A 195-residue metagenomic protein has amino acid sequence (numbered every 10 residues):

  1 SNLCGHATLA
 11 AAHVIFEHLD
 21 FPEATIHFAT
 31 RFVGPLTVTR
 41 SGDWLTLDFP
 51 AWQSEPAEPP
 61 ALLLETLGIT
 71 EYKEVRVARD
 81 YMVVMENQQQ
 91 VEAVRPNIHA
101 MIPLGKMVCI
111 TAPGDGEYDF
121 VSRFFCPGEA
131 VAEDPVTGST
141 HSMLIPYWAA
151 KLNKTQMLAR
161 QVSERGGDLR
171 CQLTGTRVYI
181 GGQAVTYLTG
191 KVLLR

Functional and structural regions predicted by a protein language model:
S1-R195: Active-site proximal loop and beta-alpha junction motif in alpha/beta enzyme cores
